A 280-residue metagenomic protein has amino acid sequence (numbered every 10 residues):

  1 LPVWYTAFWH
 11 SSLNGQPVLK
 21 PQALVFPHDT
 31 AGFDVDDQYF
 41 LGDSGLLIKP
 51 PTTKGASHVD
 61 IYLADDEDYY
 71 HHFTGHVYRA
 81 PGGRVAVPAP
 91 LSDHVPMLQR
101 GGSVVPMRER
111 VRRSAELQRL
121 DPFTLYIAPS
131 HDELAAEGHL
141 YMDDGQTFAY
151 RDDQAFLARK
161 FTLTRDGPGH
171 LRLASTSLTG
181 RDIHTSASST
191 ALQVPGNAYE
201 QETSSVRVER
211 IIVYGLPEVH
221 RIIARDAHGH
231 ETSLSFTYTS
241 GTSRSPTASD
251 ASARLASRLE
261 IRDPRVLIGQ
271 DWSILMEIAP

Functional and structural regions predicted by a protein language model:
L1-G229, S240-R244, L255-A256, I261-L275: Catalytic core of carbohydrate-active enzymes
D250-S252: Long, continuous compositionally biased terminal/linker segments
I278-P280: Short acidic/polar inter-strand loop motif in beta-rich domains
